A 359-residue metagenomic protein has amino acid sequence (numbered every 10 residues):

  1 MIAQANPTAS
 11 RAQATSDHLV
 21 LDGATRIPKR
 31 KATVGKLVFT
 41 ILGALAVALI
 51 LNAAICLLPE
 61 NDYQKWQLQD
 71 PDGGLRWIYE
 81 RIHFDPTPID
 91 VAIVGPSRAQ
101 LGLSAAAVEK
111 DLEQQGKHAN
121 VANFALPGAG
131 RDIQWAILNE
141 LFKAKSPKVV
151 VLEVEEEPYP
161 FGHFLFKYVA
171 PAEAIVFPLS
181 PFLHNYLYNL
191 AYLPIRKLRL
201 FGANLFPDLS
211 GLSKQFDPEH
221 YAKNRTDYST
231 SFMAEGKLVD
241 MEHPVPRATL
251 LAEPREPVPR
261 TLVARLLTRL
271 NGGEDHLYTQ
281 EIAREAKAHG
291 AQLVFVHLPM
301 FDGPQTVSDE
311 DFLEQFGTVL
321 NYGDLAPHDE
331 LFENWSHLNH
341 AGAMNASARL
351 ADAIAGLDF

Functional and structural regions predicted by a protein language model:
M1-D90, G211-L212: N-terminal secretory targeting modules
I2-A3, Y168-E285, H289: Secreted/periplasmic serine-hydrolase-like ester/acetyl group-modifying domain
P71-E80, A105, Q134-N139, H276-E281 (+1 more regions): Alpha-helical scaffolding within the catalytic cores of extracellular/periplasmic polymer-degrading hydrolases
T87, V94, R98-Y186: Membrane-embedded segments
N123-A125, H297, N321-G323: Residue-level recognition of beta-strand->loop/alpha-helix junctions
P127-D132, L270-G273, H297-Q305: Acidic-and-aromatic substrate-binding clefts and catalytic sites of carbohydrate-active enzymes
Q280-P304: Active-site segments of SGNH/GDSL-like serine hydrolases that catalyze O-acetyl group transfer/hydrolysis on lipids
Q305-F359: C-terminal regions of proteins
